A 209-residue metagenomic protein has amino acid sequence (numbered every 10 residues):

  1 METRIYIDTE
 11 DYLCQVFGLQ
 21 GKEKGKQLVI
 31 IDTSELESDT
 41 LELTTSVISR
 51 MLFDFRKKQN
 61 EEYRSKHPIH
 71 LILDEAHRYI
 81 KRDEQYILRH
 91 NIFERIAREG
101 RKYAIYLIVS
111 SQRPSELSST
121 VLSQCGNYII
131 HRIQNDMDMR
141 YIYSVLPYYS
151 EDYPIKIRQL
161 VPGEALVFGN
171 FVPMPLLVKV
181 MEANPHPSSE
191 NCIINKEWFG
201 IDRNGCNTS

Functional and structural regions predicted by a protein language model:
M1-R4, L41-T45, Y79-K81, E99-A104 (+3 more regions): N-terminal start-of-chain detector that recognizes signal peptides and the immediate post-cleavage beginning
M1-R95: P-loop NTPase motor domains
E2, E10, C14-F17, Y143 (+2 more regions): Generic detector of well-ordered alpha-helical segments enriched in charged/polar residues, highlighting helical
E37-T40, R78-I80, S115-S118, D136-M137 (+2 more regions): Flexible loop/turn segments at secondary-structure boundaries
T45-S49, G126, E182-N184: Short, solvent-exposed amphipathic alpha-helical segments in soluble enzyme and RNA/protein-processing domains
L52-N60, I80-D83, I129-I133, L146-Y153 (+3 more regions): Conserved NTP-handling cores and scaffolds of large molecular machines
L88-H90, E94-M181: Conserved ATP-driven motor cores of ASCE-family P-loop NTPases powering translocation/secretion/packaging/pilus
P162-S209: Conserved P-loop NTPase motor module
